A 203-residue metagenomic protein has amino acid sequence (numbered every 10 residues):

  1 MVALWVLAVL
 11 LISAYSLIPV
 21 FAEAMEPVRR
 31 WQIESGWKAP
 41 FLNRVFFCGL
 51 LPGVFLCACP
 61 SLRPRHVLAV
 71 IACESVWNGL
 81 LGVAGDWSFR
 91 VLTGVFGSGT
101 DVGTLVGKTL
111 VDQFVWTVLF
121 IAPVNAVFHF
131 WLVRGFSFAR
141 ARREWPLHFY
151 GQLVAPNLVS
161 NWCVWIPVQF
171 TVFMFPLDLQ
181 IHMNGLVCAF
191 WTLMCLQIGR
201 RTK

Functional and structural regions predicted by a protein language model:
M1-K203: Juxtamembrane/disordered regions of integral membrane proteins
